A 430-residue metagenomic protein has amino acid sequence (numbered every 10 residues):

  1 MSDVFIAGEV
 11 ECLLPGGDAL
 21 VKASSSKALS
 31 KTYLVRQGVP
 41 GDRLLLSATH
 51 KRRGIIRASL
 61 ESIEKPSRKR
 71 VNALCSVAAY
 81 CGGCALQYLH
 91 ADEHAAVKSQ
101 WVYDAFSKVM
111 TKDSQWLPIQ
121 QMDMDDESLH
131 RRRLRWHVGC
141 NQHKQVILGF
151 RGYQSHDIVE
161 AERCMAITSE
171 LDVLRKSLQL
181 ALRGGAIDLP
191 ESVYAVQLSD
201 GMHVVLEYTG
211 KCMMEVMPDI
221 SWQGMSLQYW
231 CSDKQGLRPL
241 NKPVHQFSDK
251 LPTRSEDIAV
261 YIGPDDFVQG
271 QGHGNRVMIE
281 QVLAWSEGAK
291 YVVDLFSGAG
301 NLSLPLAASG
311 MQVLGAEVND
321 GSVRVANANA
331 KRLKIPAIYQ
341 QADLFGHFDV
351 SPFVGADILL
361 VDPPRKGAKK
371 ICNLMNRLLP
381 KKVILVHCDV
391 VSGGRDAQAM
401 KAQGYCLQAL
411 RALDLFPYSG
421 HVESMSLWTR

Functional and structural regions predicted by a protein language model:
M1-V77, Y339, L344-G346: Terminal RNA-binding accessory module
S2-A7, C12-P15, G184, G210-R430: Rossmann-like S-adenosyl-L-methionine
A19-S25, G149-Y153, A326: Short, acidic/hydrophobic/Gly-rich beta-strand patch recurrent on exposed beta strands that often constitutes part
G41, I167, Q271: Short, conserved phosphate/pyrophosphate- and ester-handling motifs at nucleotide-, phospho-/glycolipid
L45-S47, R135, V293: Hydrophobic beta-strand signal
E61-A73, A79-P190: Extended interfacial segments that mediate partner engagement and assembly in macromolecular machines
P118-D126, S192-A195, K234-Q235, A412-L415: Short, solvent-exposed loop/turn elements at beta->coil junctions and helix N-caps that rim active or binding pockets
L189-L198, Y229: A short glycine-rich, hydrophobically flanked beta-strand micro-motif that places a catalytic Asp/Glu for divalent metal
